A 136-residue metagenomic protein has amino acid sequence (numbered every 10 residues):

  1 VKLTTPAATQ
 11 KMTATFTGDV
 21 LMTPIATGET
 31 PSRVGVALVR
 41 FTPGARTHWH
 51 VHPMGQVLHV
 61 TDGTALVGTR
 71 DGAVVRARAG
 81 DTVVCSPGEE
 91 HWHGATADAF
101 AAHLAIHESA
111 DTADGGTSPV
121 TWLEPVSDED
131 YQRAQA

Functional and structural regions predicted by a protein language model:
V1-V34, P119-A136: A short, N-terminal "cap"/entry segment at the start of jelly-roll beta-barrel domains of the cupin/DSBH fold
K11, G18, T47, A110-D111: Membrane-topology and secretion signals of cell-surface/extracellular proteins
M22-P24, G35-H52, P87: Conserved short histidine dyad/triad with adjacent acidic residue
L38-T42, V51-V67, I106-S109: Short, conserved beta-strand element in jelly-roll/cupin
T47-W49, V67-G68, C85, E90-A97: Short beta-strand His + acidic residue motifs that chelate non-heme Fe in jelly-roll/DSBH and cupin folds
V57, V84-C85, D98-T121: A short hydrophobic beta-strand segment most commonly corresponding to one strand of the jelly-roll/cupin
D71-G88: Short acidic-glycine-tyrosine-enriched beta hairpin
